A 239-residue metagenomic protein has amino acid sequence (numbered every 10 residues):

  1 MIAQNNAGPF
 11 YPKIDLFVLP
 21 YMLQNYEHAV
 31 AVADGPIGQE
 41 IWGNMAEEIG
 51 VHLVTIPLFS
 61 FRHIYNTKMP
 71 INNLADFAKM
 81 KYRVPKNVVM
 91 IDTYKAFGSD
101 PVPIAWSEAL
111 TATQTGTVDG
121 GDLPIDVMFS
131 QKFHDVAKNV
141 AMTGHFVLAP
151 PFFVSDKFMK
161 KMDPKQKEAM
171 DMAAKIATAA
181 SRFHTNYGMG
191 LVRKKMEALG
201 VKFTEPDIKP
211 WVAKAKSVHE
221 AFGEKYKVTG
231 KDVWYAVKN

Functional and structural regions predicted by a protein language model:
M1-H28, I37-Q39, M45-N239: N-terminal secretory/targeting leader peptides
